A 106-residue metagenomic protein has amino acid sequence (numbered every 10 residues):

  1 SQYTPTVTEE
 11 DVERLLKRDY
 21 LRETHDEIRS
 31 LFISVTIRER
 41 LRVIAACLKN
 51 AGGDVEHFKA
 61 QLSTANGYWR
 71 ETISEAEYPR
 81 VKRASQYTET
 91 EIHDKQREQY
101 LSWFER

Functional and structural regions predicted by a protein language model:
S1-V35: Short terminal alpha-helical segments
T24, I28, V55-K59, R70: Residue-level signal for secondary-structure boundary elements
V43-A65: Amphipathic alpha-helical packing elements
N66-R106: Amphipathic alpha-helical binding modules
